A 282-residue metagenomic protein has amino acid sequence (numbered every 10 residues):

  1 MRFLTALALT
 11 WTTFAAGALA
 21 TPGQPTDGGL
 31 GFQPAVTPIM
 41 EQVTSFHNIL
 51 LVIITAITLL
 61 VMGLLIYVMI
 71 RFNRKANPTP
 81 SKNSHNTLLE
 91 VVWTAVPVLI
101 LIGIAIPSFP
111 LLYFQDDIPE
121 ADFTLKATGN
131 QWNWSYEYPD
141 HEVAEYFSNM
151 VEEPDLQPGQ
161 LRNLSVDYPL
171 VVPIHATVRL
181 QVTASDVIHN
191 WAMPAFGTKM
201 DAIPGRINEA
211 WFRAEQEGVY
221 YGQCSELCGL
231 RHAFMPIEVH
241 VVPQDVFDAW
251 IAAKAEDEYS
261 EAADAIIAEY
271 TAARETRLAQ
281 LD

Functional and structural regions predicted by a protein language model:
M1-T21: N-terminal secretory/membrane targeting signals
T21-I49, I70-D282: Non-transmembrane, membrane-proximal soluble domains of secreted or membrane proteins
I54: Active-site-proximal cofactor/substrate-binding loop regions of enzyme domains
T58-R71: Alpha-helical transmembrane segments
